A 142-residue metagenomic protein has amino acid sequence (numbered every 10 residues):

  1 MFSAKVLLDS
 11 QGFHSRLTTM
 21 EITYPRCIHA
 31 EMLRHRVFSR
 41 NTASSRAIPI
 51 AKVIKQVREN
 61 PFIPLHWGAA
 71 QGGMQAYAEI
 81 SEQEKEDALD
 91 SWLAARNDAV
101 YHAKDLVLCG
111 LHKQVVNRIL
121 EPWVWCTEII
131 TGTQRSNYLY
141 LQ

Functional and structural regions predicted by a protein language model:
M1-Q142: A conserved ligand/cofactor-binding region detector
